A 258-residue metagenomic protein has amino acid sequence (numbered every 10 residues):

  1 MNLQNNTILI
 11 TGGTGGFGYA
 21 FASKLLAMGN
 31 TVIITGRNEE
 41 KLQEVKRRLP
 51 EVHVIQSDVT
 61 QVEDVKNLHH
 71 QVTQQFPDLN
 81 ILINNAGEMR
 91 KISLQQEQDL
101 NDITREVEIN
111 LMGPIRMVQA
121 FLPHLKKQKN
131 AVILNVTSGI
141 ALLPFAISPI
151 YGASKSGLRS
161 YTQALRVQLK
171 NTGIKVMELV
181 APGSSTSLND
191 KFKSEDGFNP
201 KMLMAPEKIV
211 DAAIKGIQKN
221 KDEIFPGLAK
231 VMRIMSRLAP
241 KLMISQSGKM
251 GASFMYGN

Functional and structural regions predicted by a protein language model:
T14-G16: Conserved glycine-rich cofactor-binding loop
M28-E44: Conserved glycine-rich Rossmann-like NAD(P)H-binding loop of the short-chain dehydrogenase/reductase
S57-L68, L100: The beta1-alpha1 cofactor-binding region of Rossmann-like NAD(H)/NADP(H)-dependent oxidoreductases
K66, M89-T104, I147: Conserved mid-core segment of classical short-chain dehydrogenase/reductases
V118, S154: Active-site helix of classical SDR
S138: Residue(s) in the substrate-gating loop at a strand-loop-helix junction that position the organic substrate next
R166-L228: SDR active-site lid
